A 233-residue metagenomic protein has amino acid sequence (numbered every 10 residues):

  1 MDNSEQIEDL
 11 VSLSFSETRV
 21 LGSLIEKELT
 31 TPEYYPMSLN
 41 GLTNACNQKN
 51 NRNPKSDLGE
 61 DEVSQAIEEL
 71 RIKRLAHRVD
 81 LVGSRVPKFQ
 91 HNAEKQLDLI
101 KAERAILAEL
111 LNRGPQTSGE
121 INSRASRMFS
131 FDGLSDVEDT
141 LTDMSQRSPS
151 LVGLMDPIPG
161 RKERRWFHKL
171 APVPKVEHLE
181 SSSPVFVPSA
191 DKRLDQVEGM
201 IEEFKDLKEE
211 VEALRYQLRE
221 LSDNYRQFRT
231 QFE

Functional and structural regions predicted by a protein language model:
M1-S23, R219-S222, R226-T230: N-terminal intrinsically disordered, low-complexity, charged/polar
S14-Y34, D98-P115, L141, S145-R147: Positively charged, polyanion-binding regions of nucleic-acid-associated proteins
S23, A66, T140, K169: Residues in the recognition helix of alpha-helical DNA-binding motifs
T31-D57, P115-F131: Short acidic, hydrophobic short linear motifs in intrinsically disordered regions
S64-I67, R71-L81, L141-I158: A short, conserved structural fragment
V82-R85, Q90-E120, R164-G199: Short, amphipathic alpha-helical interaction segments positioned at domain boundaries
D156-E163, F167-L170, Y216-E233: Helical coiled-coil/dimerization "stalks" and their immediately adjacent regulatory linkers at helix->disorder
S189, R193-Q196, M200-E203, E210 (+2 more regions): Heptad-repeat coiled-coil/leucine-zipper oligomerization helices
